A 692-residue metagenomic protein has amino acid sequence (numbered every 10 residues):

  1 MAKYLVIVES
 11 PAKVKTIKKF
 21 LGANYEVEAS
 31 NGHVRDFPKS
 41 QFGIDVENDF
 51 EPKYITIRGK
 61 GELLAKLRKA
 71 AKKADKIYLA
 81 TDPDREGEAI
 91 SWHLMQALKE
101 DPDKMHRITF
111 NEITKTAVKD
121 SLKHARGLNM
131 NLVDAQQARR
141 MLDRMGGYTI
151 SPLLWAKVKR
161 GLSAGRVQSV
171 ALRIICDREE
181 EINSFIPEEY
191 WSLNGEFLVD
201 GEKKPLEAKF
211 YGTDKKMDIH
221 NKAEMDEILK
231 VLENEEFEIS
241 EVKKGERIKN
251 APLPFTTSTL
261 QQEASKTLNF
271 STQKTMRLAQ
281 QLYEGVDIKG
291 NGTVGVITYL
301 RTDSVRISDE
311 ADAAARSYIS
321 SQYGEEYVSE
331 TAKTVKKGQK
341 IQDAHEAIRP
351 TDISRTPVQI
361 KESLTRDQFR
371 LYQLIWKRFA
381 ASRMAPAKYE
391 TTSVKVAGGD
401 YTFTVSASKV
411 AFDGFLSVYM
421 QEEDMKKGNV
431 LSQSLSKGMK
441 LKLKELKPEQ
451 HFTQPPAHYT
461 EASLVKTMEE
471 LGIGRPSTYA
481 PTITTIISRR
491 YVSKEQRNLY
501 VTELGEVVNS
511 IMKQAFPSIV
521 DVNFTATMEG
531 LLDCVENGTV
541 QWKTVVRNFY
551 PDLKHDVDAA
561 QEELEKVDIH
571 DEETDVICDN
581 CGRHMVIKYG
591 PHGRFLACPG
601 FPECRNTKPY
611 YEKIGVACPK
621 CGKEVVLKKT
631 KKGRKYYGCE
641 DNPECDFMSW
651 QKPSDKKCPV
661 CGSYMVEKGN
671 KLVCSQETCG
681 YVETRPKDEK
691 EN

Functional and structural regions predicted by a protein language model:
M1-R140, T149, Y211-G212, K216-I219 (+2 more regions): Intrinsically disordered, low-complexity regulatory segments
A2-Y4, T16, Y25, A97 (+5 more regions): Basic, low-complexity terminal or inter-domain segments flanking catalytic cores
T16-F20, K66, A89-A97, A117-S121 (+9 more regions): Alpha-helical scaffold elements adjacent to nucleotide-binding pockets in ATP/GTP-utilizing enzyme cores
D82-P83, K159-S163, K244-L253, E263-S271 (+1 more regions): Conserved short loop/turn motifs at secondary-structure junctions
I113, A117-G195, G245: C-terminal or mid-to-C-terminal helical accessory/interaction module adjacent to the motor/catalytic core
R139-I150, V167, F197-V199, R247-T259 (+4 more regions): Core structural elements
K215-L253, M439: Metal- or metallocofactor-binding catalytic centers and their adjacent structured scaffolds across diverse enzyme
I239-V242, N250-A264, N291-L300, P455-T467: Short acidic, hydrophobic short linear motifs in intrinsically disordered regions
